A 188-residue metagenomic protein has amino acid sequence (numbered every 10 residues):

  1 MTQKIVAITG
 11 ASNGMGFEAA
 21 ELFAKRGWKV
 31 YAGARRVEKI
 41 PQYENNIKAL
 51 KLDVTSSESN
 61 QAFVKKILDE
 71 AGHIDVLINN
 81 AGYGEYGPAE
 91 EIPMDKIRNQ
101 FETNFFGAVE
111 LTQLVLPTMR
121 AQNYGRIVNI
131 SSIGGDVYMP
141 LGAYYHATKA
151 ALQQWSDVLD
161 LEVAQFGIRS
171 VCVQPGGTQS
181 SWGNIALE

Functional and structural regions predicted by a protein language model:
S12-N13: Conserved glycine-rich cofactor-binding loop
L52-A62, M94-D95: The beta1-alpha1 cofactor-binding region of Rossmann-like NAD(H)/NADP(H)-dependent oxidoreductases
P88-A89, K96-R98: Substrate-binding pocket helix/loop in short-chain dehydrogenase/reductase
T112, T148-A151: Active-site helix of classical SDR
T112-Q113, D157: A short, exposed helix-loop element centered on a Lys and neighboring polar residues
S132: Residue(s) in the substrate-gating loop at a strand-loop-helix junction that position the organic substrate next
Q165-E188: SDR active-site lid
